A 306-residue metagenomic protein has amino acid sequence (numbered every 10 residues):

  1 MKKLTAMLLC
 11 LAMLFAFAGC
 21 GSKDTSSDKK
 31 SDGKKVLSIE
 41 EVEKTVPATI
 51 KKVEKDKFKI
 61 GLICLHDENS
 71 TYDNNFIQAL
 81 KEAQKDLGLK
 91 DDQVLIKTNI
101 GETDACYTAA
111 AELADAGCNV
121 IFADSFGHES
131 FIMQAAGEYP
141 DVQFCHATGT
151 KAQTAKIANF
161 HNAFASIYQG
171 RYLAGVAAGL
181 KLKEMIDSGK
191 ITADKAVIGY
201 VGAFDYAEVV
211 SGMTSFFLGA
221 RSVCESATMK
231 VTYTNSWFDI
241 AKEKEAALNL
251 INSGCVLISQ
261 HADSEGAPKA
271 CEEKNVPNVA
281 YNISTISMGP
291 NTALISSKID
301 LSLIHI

Functional and structural regions predicted by a protein language model:
G19-K30: Bacterial lipoprotein signal-peptidase II cleavage site
V36-E54, K59-A79, A83, I96-C106 (+2 more regions): Extracytoplasmic "Venus flytrap"
L62-I63, D115-F126, Q143-A147, N252-S264 (+1 more regions): Periplasmic-binding protein-like
L80, R171-A227: An alpha-beta-alpha
D92-A114, T232-I251: Structural motif
P140-F164, I283-A293: Flexible loop/hinge segments that line or gate small-molecule binding clefts
A207-G254: Extracellular/periplasmic Venus flytrap/periplasmic-binding protein
I304-I306: Conserved small/polar residues in nucleotide/adenosyl-binding loops
